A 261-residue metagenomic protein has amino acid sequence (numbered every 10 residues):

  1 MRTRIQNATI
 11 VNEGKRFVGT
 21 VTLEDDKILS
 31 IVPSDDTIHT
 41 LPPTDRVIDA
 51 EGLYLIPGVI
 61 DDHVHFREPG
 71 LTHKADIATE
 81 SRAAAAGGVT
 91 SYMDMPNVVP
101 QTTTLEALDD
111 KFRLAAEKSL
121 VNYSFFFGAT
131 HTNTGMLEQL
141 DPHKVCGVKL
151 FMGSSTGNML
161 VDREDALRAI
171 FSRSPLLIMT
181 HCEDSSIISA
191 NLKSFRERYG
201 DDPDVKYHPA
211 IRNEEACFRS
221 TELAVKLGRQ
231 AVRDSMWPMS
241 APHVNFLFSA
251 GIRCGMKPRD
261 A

Functional and structural regions predicted by a protein language model:
M1-R4, I10-P57: Histidine-rich, glycine-flanked metal-binding segment
A8, D26, G52, H63 (+5 more regions): Divalent metal-coordination and catalytic microenvironments
L41, E51-K118: Metal-associated gating/positioning segment near the N- to mid-region
K74-S81, H131-L140: Short, acidic/polar
D94, S124-F127, D234-M239: Short catalytic-loop micro-motif centered on adjacent basic/acidic residues
R113-A129: A glycine-rich helix N-cap at a beta->alpha junction
G135-A261: Histidine/acidic residue-rich metal-binding segments in metalloenzymes
